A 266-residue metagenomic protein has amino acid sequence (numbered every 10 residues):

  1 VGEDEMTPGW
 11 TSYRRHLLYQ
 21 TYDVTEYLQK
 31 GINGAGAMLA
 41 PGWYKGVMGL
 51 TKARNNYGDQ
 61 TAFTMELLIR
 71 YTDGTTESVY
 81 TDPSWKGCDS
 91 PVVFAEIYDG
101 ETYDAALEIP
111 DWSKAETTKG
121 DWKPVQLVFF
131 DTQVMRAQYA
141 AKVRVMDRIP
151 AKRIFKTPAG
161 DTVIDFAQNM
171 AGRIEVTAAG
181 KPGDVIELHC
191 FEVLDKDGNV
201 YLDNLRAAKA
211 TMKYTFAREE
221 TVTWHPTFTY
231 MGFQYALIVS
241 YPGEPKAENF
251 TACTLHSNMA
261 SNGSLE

Functional and structural regions predicted by a protein language model:
V1-E266: Extracellular/oxidizing-compartment recognition motifs
